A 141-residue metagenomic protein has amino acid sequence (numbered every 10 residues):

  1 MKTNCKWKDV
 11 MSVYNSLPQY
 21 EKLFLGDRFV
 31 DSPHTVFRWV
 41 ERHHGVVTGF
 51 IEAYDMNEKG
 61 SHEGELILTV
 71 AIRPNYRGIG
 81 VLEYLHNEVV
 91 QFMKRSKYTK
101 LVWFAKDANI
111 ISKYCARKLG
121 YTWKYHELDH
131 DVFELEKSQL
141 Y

Functional and structural regions predicted by a protein language model:
M1-K8, S12, K137-Y141: Conserved N-terminal entry element of GNAT/NAT acetyltransferase domains
K6-E63, L68: Acetyl-CoA-dependent GNAT
D55-N57, P74, Y125: Short, low-complexity Ser/Thr-rich regulatory SLiMs
I67-G78, A105-K106: A short, internal acetyl-CoA/4′-phosphopantetheine-binding micro-motif in the GNAT/acyltransferase core
I72, G78-Q91, Y114, K118: Conserved acetyl-CoA-binding loop-helix of GNAT-fold acetyltransferases
M93-A105: Conserved GNAT acetyl-CoA-binding A-motif
D107-Y125: Conserved active-site alpha-helix within GNAT-family acetyltransferase domains
L119, Y125-Y141: C-terminal "cap" of GNAT-fold acetyltransferases
